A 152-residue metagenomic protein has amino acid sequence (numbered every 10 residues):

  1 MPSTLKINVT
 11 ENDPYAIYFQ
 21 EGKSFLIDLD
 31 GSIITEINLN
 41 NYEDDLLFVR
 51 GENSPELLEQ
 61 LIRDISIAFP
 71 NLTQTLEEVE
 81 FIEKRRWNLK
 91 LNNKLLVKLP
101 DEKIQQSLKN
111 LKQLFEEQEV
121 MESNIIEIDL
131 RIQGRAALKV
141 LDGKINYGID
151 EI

Functional and structural regions predicted by a protein language model:
M1-I152: Charged, solvent-exposed interaction patches on well-folded alpha/beta domains that mediate macromolecular contacts
